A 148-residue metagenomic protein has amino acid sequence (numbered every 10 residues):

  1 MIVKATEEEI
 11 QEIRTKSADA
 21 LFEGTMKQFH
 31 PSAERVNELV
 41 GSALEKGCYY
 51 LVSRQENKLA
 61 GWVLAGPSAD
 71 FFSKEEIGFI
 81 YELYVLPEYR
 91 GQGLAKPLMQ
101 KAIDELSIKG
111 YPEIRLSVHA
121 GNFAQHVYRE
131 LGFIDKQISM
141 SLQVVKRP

Functional and structural regions predicted by a protein language model:
M1-T15: A short beta-loop-alpha structural element at the N-terminal edge of CoA-dependent acyl/N-acetyltransferase catalytic
A18-L39: Conserved GNAT-fold acetyl-CoA-binding loop/helix
G41-V52, F79: A short helix-loop-beta-strand connector motif used in the catalytic cores of GNAT acetyltransferases and, in some
V52, K58-P67, F79, Y84: Conserved beta-strand in the GNAT
S68-I80, R90, K136: A conserved beta-turn-beta hairpin within the catalytic core of GNAT-like acetyltransferases that forms part
E82-V85, G91-D104, E130: Conserved acetyl-CoA-binding loop-helix of GNAT-fold acetyltransferases
K96, A120-I138, L142: Conserved active-site alpha-helix within GNAT-family acetyltransferase domains
L106-S117: Conserved GNAT acetyl-CoA-binding A-motif
